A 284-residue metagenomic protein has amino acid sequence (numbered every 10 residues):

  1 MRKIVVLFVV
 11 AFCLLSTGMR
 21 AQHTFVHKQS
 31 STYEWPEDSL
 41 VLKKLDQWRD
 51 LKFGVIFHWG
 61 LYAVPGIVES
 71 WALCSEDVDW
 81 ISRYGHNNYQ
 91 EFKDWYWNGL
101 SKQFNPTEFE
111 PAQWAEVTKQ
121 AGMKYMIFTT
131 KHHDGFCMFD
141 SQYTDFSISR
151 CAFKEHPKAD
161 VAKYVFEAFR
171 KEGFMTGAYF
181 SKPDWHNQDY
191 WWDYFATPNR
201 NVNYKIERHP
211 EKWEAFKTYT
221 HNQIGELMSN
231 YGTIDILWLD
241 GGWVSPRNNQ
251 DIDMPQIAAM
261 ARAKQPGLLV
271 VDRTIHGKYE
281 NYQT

Functional and structural regions predicted by a protein language model:
M1-T24: Bacterial Sec-dependent N-terminal signal peptides
Q22-T284: Mature catalytic domains of secreted/periplasmic carbohydrate-active enzymes
